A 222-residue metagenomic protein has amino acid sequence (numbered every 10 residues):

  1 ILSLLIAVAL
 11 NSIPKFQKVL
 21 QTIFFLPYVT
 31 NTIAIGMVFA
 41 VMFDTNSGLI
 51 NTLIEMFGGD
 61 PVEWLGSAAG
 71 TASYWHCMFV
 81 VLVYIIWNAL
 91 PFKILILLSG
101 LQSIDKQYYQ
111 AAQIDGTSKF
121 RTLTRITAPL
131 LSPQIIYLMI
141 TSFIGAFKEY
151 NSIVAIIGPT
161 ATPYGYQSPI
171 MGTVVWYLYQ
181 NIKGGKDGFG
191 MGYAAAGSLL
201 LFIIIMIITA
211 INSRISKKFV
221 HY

Functional and structural regions predicted by a protein language model:
I1-Y222: A structural signal for multi-pass alpha-helical bundles of membrane permease subunits that mediate small-molecule
